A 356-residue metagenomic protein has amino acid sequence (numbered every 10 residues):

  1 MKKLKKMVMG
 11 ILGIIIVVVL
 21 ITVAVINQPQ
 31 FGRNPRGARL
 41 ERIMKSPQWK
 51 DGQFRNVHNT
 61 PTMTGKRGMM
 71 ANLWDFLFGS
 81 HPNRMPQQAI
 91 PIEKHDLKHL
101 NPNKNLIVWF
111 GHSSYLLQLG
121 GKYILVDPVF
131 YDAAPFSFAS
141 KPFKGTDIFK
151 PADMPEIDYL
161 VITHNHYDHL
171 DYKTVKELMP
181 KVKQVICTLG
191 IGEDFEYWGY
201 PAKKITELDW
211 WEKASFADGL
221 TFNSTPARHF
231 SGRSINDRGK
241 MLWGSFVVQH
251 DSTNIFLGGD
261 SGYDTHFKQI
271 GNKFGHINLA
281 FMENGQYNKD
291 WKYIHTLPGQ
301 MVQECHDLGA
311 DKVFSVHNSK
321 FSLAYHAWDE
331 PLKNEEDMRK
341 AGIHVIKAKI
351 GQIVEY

Functional and structural regions predicted by a protein language model:
K2-A134, A139, H250-L257, N278-G285: Metallo-beta-lactamase
K6, I15-V18, T22-A38, M44-K45 (+6 more regions): Cap/insert and terminal regions of metallo-dependent hydrolase folds
K45-S46, A139-C187, G275-F281: Active-site metal-binding motif and surrounding structural segment of the metallo-beta-lactamase
P82-P102, T188-T253, K333-I353: Metallo-beta-lactamase
L117, D127, H164, D171 (+6 more regions): Divalent metal-coordination and catalytic microenvironments
V126-D127, Q184-I186, A202-W210, L279-M282: Short hydrophobic/aromatic-enriched beta-strand-loop microsegments
P128-F130, N165, A227-R228, G259-S261 (+2 more regions): Active-site metal-binding loops of divalent metal-dependent hydrolases
F130-D147, F230-D237, N288-I294, S322: Acidic/histidine-rich helix-loop elements that form or flank divalent-metal/phosphate-binding sites at the catalytic
